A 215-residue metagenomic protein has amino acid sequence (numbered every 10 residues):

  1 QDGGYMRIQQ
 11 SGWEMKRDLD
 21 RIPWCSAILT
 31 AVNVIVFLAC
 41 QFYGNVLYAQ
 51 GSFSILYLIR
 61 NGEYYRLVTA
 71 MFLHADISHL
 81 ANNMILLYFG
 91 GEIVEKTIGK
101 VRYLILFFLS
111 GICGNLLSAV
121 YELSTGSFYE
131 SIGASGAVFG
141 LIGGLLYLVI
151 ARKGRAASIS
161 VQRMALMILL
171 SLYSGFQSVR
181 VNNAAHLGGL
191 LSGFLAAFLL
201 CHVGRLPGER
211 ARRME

Functional and structural regions predicted by a protein language model:
G3-E215: A detector for small-residue-rich transmembrane helices and their helix-helix packing motifs
